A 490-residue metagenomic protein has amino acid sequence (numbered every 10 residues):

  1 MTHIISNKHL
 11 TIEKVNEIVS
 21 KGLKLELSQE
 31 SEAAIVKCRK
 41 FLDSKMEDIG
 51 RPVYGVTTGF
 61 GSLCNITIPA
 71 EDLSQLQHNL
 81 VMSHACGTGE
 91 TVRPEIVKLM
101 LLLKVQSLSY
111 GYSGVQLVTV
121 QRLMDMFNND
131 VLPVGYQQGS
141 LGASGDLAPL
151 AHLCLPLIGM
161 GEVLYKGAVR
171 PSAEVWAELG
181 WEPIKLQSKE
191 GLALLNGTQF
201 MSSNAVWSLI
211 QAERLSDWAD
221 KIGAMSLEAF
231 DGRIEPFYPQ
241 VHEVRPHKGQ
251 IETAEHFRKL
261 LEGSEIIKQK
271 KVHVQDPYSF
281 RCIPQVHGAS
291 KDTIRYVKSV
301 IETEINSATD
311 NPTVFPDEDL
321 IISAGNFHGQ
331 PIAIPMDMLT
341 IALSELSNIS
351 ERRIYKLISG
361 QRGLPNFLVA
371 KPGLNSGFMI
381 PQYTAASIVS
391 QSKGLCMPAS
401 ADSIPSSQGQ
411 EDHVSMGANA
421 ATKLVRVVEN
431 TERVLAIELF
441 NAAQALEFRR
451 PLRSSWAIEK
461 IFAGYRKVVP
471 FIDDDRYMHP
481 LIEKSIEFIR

Functional and structural regions predicted by a protein language model:
T2-G50, Q77-G135, L227, H242: Glycine-rich, flexible loop motifs
T2-L23, L27-A34, C38-F41, M46-I49 (+1 more regions): C-terminal auxiliary extensions adjacent to catalytic cores
Y54-I68, D72-L76, S83-L108, Y136-I158 (+2 more regions): FAD-binding core of FAD-dependent oxidoreductases, characterized by glycine-rich FAD pyrophosphate-binding loops
D72-Q75, T119, A212-R214: Short, low-complexity, polar/charged sequence segments that are solvent-exposed and flexible
Y112, L141-A143, G373: Conserved, non-catalytic sequence blocks in retroelement Pol enzymes and Pol-derived host proteins
V120, M124, S144-L150, C154 (+3 more regions): Hydrophobic, well-ordered secondary-structure segments
G135-S140, D317-I321: Cysteine-centered functional microenvironments
